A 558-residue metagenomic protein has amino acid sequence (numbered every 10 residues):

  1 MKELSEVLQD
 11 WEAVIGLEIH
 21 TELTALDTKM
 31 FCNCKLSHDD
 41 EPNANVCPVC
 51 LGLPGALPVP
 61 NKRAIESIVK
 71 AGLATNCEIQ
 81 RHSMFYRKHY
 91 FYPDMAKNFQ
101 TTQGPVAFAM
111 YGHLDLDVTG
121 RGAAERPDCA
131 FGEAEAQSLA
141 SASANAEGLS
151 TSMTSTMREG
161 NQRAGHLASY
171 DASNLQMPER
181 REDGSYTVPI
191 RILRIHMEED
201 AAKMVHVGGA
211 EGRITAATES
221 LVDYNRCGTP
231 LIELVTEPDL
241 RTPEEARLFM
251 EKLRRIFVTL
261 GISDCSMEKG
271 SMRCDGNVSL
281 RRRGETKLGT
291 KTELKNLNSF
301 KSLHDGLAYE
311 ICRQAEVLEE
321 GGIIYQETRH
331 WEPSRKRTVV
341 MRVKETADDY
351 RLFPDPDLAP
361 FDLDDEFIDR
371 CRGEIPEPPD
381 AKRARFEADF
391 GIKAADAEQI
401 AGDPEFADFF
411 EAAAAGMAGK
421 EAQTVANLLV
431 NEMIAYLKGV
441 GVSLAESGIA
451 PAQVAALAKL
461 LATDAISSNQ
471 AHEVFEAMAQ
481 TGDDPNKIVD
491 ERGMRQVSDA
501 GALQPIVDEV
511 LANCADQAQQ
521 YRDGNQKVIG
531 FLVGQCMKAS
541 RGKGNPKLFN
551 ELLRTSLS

Functional and structural regions predicted by a protein language model:
M1-E135, G148-M153, M157, N161-E377 (+4 more regions): Basic, nucleic-acid-interacting segments
Q9, A415-V425, A465-I466, D523-Q526: Structural motif
E18, E310, A413, L428 (+7 more regions): Amphipathic alpha-helical segments in well-ordered regions
G270-R282, R351, E387-A412, A422-V440 (+3 more regions): Core structural elements
F367-E374, A381, A412-K420, V454-I466: Extended, non-catalytic structural segments that build the interaction scaffolds of large macromolecular assemblies
L444-A455, K459, S468-A539: Strongly charged, low-complexity linkers/loops
V507, N513, Q519, K547-S558: A carboxyl-terminal module marker
S540-P546: Short, basic interhelical loop/turn and adjoining N-cap of the next helix at nucleic-acid- or acidic-partner-contacting
